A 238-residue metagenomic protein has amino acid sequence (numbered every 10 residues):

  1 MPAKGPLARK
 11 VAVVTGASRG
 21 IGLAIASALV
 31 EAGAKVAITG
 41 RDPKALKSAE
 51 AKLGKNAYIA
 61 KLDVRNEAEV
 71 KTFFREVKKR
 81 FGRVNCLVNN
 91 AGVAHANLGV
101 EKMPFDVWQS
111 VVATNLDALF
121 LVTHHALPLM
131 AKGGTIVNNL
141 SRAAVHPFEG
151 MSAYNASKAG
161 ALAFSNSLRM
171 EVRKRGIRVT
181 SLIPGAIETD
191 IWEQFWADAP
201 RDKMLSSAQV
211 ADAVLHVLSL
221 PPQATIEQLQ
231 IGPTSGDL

Functional and structural regions predicted by a protein language model:
S18-R19: Conserved glycine-rich cofactor-binding loop
A32-S48: Conserved glycine-rich Rossmann-like NAD(P)H-binding loop of the short-chain dehydrogenase/reductase
P43-K44, L62-R75, F105: The beta1-alpha1 cofactor-binding region of Rossmann-like NAD(H)/NADP(H)-dependent oxidoreductases
L98-V100, P104-Q109: Substrate-binding pocket helix/loop in short-chain dehydrogenase/reductase
T123, S157: Active-site helix of classical SDR
S141: Residue(s) in the substrate-gating loop at a strand-loop-helix junction that position the organic substrate next
K174, S181-L182, T189, A199-L238: C-terminal helical subdomain
